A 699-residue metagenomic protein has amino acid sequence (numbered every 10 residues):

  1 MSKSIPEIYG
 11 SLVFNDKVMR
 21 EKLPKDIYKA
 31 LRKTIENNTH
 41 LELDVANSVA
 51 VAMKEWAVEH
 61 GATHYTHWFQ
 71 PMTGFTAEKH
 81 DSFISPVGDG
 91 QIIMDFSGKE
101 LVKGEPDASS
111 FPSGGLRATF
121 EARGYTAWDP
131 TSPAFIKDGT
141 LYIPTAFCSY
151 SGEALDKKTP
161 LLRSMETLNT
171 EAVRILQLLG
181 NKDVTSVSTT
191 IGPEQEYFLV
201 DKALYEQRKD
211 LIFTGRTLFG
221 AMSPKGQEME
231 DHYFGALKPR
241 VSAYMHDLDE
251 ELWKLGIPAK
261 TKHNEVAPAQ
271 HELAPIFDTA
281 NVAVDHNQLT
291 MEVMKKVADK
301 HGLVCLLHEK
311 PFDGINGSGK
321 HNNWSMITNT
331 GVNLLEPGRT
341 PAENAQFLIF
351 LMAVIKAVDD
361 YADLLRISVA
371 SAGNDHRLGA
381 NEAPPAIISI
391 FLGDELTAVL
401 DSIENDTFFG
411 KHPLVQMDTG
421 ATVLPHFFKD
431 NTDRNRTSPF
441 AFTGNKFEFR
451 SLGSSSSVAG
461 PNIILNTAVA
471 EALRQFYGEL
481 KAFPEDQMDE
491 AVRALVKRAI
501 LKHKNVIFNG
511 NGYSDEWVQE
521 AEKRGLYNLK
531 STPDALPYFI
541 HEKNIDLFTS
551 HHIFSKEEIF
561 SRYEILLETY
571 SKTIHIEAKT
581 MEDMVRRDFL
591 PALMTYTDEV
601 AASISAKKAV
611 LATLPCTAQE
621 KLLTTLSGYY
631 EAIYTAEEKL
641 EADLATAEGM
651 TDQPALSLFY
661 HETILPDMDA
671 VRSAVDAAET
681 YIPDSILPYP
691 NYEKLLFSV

Functional and structural regions predicted by a protein language model:
S2-N15, T34-E36, P224-Y233: Gly-rich Lys/Arg/Thr-decorated short loops/hinges at beta-loop-alpha junctions or inter-strand turns that position
E7-K17, T170, R174-Q177: Flexible inter-domain linker/hinge segments
Y9-F120: Active-site core of metal-dependent hydrolases
V45-V49, F69-P71, K99-E100, F147 (+4 more regions): Active-site-proximal loop/turn and secondary-structure-junction residues that shape catalytic pockets, frequently
A62, T66-Q70, H286-K300, M326 (+3 more regions): Hydrophobic/aromatic-rich, well-ordered segments within soluble, folded domains that form packed cores
G74-D89, S109, R208, G215-T217 (+4 more regions): Short linear, low-complexity motifs centered on an aromatic residue
E121-L307, N316-G319, M326-E564: Glycine-rich, acidic/polar active-site loops that bind/position phosphate-bearing ligands
L501-V699: C-terminal amphipathic alpha-helical interaction region
